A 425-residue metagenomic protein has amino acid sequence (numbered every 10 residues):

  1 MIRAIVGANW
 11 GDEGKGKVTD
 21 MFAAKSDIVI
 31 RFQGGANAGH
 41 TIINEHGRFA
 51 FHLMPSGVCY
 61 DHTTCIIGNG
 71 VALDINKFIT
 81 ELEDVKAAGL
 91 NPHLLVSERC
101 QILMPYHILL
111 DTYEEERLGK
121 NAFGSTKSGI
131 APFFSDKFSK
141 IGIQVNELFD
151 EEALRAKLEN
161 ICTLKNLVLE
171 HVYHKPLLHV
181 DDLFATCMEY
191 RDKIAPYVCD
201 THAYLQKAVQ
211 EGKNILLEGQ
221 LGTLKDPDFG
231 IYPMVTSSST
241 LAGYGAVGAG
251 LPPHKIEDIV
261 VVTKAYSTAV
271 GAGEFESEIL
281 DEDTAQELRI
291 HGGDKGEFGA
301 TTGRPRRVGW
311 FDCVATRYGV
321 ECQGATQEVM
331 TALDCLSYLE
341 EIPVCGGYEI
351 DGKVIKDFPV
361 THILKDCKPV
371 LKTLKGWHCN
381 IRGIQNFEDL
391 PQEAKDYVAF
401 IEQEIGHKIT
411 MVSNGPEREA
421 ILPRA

Functional and structural regions predicted by a protein language model:
M1-A425: Non-transmembrane, aqueous-exposed alpha-helical and coiled segments at domain scale
